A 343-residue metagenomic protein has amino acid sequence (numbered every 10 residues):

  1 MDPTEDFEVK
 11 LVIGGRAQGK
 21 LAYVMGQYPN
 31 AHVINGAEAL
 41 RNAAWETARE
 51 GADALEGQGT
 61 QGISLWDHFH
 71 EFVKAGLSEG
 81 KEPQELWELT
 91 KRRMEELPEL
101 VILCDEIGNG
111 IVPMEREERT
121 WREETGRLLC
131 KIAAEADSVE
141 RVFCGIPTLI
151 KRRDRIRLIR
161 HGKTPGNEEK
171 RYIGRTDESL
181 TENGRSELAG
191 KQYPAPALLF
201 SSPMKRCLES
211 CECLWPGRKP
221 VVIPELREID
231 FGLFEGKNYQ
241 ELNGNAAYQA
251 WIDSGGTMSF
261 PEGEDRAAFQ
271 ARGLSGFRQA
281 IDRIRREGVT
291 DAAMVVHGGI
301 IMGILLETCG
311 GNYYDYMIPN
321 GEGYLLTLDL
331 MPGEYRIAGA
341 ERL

Functional and structural regions predicted by a protein language model:
D2-A37: Glycine-rich P-loop/Walker A and Walker A-like loops and their local beta1-loop-alpha1 context in P-loop NTPases
A31-A43, T181-G184, F200: A short beta-strand-loop structural module common to alpha/beta enzyme folds
V33-I34, L40, A44-V101: Conserved nucleotide-sensing/catalytic segment adjacent to the nucleotide-binding pocket in NTP-handling enzymes
L65-L77, G108, P165-R171, A247-F260: Short, basic/glycine-rich phosphate-binding loops at helix/coil junctions that contact nucleotide phosphates
E79-R152: Replace "adjacent to P-loop NTPase cores in ATP/GTP-dependent enzymes" with "adjacent to NTP-binding cores
D154-R218: Active-site-proximal alpha-helix that buttresses catalytic centers in soluble enzyme cores
L214-L274, M317: Phosphate-handling substructures
C309-R336: Domain-level recognition of soluble alpha/beta enzyme cores, biased toward histidine phosphatases/phosphomutases
